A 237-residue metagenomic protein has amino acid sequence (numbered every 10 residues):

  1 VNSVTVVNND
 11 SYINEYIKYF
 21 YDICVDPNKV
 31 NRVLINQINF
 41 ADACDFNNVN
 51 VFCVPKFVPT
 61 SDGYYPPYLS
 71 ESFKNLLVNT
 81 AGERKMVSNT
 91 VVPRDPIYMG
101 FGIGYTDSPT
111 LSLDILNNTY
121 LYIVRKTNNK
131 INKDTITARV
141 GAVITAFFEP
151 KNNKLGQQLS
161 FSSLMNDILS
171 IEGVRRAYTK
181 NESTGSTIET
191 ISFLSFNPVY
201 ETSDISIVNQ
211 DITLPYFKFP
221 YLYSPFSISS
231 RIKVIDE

Functional and structural regions predicted by a protein language model:
V1, S163-E172: Amphipathic, non-transmembrane alpha-helical segments in extracytoplasmic/periplasmic proteins
V1-Q157, I228, V234-E237: Carbohydrate-recognition loop of C-type lectin domains
R94-N118, E172, A177, E182-E237: Immediate N-terminus of the mature polypeptide
Q157-S163: Glycine/charge-rich, flexible interdomain linkers and switch-proximal surface loops that mediate coupling
